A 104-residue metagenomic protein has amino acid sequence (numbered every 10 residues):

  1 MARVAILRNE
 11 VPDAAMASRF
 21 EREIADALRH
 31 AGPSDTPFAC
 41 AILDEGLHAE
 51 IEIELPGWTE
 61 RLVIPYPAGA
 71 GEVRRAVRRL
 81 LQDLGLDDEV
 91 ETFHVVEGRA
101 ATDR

Functional and structural regions predicted by a protein language model:
M1-A39, V73-R79, V95-R104: Negatively charged, low-complexity tracts enriched in Asp/Glu with abundant Ser/Thr
L7, L43, E54, P65-P67 (+1 more regions): A structural detector for beta-sheet-dominated domains
F38-V63: Short, intrinsically disordered low-complexity segments
T59-L80: Short secondary-structure boundary motifs at beta->alpha junctions and helix caps
R74, L86-D87: Long protein-protein interaction modules used by eukaryotic assembly/scaffold proteins
E89-F93: C-terminal partner/receptor-binding element of secreted or periplasmic proteins
